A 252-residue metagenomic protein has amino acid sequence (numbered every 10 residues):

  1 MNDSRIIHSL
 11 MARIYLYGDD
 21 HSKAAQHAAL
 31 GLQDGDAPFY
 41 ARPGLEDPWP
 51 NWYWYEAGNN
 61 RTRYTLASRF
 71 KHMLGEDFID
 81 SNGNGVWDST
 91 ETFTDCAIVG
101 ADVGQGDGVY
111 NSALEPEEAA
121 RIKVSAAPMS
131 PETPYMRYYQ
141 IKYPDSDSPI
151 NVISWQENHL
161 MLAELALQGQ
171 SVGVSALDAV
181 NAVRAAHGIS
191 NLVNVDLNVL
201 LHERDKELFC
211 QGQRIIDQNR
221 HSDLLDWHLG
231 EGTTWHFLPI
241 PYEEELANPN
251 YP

Functional and structural regions predicted by a protein language model:
M1-D77, N82-G85, N111-N158, Q168-D178 (+3 more regions): Structured, solvent-exposed acidic/aromatic patches
D34-D36, H187-S190, R204: Alpha-helical junction/boundary sensor with strong preference for TPR arrays
D77-S112: Acidic, glycine-anchored loop motifs typical of Ca2+
V180-V183: Short, surface-exposed beta-strand/strand-loop-strand elements in extracellular ectodomains
G188-N194, N198, G212, R220: C-terminal soluble interaction/assembly domains
E207-P252: C-terminal functional modules
